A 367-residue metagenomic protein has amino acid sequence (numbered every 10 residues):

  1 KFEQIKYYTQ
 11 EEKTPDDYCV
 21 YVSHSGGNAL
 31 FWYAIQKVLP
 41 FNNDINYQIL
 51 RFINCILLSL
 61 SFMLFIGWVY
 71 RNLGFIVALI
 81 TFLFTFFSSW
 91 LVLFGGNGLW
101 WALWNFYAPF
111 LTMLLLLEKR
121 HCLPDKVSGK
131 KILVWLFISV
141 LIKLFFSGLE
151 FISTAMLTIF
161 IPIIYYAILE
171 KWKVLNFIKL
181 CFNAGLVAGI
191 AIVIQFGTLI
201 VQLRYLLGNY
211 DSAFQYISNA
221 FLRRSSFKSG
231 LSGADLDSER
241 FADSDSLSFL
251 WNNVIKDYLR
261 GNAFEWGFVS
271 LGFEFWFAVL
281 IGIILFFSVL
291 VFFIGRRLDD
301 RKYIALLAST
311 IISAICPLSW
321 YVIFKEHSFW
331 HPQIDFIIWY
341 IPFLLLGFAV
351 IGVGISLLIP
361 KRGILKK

Functional and structural regions predicted by a protein language model:
E3-I45: Short hydrophobic/aromatic helix or loop-helix immediately within or flanking a transmembrane segment in polytopic
N43-R51, F82-Y107, L141-F146: Aromatic- and kink-enriched transmembrane "portal" helix at the membrane-lumen/periplasm boundary that abuts
I49-I76: Transmembrane-helix motifs of polytopic, lipid-linked glycan transferases
S61-I66, L259-I304, I355: Hydrophobic, aromatic-rich transmembrane alpha-helices and their immediate juxtamembrane boundary segments
I66-F87, D125-K131: Transmembrane-helix signature of polytopic, membrane-embedded enzymes that assemble or transfer cell-envelope glycans
A102-Y107, F329-L358: Hydrophobic/aromatic-rich transmembrane helices and adjacent perimembrane loops
K131-F151, A155, A184-G189: Membrane-interface alpha helices of multi-pass inner-membrane proteins
C181-I281: Membrane-lumen/periplasm interface segments of specific transmembrane helices in polyprenyl phosphate-linked
